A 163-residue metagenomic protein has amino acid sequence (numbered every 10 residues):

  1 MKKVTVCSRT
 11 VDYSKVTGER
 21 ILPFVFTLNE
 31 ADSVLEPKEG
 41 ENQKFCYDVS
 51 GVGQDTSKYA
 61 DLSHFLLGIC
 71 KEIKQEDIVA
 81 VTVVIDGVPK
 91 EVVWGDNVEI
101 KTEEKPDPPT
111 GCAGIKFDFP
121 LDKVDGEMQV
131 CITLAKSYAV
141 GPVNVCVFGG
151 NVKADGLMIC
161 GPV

Functional and structural regions predicted by a protein language model:
M1-V163: Extracellular or exported targeting regions of proteins
